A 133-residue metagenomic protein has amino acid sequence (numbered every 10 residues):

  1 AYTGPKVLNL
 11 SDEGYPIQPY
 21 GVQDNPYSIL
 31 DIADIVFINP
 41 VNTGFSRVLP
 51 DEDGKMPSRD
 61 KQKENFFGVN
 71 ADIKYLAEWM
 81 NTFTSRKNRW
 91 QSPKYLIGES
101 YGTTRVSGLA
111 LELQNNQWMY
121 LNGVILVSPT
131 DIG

Functional and structural regions predicted by a protein language model:
A1-Q62: N-terminal cap/lid subdomain of alpha/beta-hydrolase-fold enzymes
G21, S28-A33, P40, E64-R86: Alpha/beta-hydrolase active-site loop
A33-V36, S92-L96, Y120-I125: Beta-sheet entry/capping signal
P40, N122-G133: Active-site nucleophile loop of the alpha/beta-hydrolase fold
D60-E78, E112, Q117-W118, P129-G133: Substrate-gating cap/lid region and adjacent catalytic-acid/histidine neighborhood within extracellular/lumenal
R86-Q91, L113-N122: Secondary-structure transition/capping motifs at alpha-helix termini and the adjoining loop/turn into the next element
K87-Y101: Alpha/beta-hydrolase fold nucleophile elbow
T103-N115, V124: Short glycine-enriched nucleophile-adjacent loop and the immediately C-terminal alpha-helix near the catalytic center
